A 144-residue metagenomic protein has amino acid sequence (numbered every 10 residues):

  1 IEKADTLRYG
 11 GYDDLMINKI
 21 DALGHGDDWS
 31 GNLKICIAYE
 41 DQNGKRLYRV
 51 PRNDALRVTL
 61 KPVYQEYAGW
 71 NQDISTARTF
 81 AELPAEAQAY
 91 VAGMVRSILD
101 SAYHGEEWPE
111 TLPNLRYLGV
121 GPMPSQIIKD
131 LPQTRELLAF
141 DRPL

Functional and structural regions predicted by a protein language model:
I1-L144: Core nucleotide-handling region used for phosphoryl-transfer chemistry
